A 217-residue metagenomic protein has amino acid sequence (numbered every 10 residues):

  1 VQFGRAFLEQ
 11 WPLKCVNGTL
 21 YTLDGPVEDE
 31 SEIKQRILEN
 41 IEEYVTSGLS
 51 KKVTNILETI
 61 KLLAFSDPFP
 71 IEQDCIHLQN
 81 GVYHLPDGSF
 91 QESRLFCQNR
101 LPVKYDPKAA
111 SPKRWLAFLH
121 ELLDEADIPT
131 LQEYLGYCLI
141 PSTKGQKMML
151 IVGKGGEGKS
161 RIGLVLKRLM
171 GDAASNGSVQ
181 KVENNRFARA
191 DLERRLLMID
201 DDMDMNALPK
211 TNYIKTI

Functional and structural regions predicted by a protein language model:
V1-P12, S66: Short, solvent-exposed secondary-structure boundary motifs
Q2, A6, K61-L62, G136-Y137: Short, hydrophobic/amphipathic alpha-helical patches that form generic packing surfaces within helical domains
Q2, K167-D172, P209-I217: A short, contiguous, amphipathic alpha-helix enriched in charged residues
E9-Q35, F69, C75-H77, V82-L197: P-loop NTPase catalytic core of nucleic-acid-dependent motor ATPases
D24-V53: Conserved ASCE P-loop ATPase motor domains encompassing nucleic-acid-directed helicases/translocases
E32, K51, R161, L208-N212: Charged, alpha-helix-enriched surfaces in structured cytosolic catalytic cores of large nucleotide-utilizing machines
T46-V82: Extended, Lys/Arg-enriched charged tracts that mediate electrostatic binding to polyanionic substrates
A188-I217: Conserved nucleotide-sensing/catalytic segment adjacent to the nucleotide-binding pocket in NTP-handling enzymes
